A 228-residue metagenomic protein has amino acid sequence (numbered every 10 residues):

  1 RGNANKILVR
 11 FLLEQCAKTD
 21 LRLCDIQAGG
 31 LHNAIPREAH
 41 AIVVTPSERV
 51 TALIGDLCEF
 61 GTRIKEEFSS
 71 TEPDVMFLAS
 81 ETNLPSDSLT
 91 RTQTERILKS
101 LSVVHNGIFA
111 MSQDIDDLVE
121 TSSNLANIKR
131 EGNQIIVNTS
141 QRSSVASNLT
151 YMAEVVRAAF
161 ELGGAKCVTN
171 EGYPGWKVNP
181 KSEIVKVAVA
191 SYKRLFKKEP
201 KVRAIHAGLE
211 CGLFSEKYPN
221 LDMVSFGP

Functional and structural regions predicted by a protein language model:
R1-R142: Midchain, well-structured core segments that form catalytic/ion-binding scaffolds
A4-L8, M152, I184, E210: Catalytic-loop motifs flanking and including active-site residues across diverse enzymes
K18-D20, G163, P219-D222: Short coil/turn connectors at secondary-structure junctions
H32-H40, S86-S88, T92, K177-A190 (+1 more regions): Short glycine/threonine-rich loop-to-helix capping motif typified by GTGT followed within a few residues by an Asp-Pro
Q113, E120-S122, A126-N133, A190-P228: Zn-dependent metallopeptidase/amidohydrolase metal-coordination segment
N133-T139, L149, A165-G172: Serine-dependent amide/ester hydrolase catalytic core
S147-K166: Redox- and metal-dependent alpha/beta enzyme cores, enriched for Fe-S-associated oxidoreductases and cofactor-handling
E161-L195: Generic long, charged, amphipathic alpha-helical segments
